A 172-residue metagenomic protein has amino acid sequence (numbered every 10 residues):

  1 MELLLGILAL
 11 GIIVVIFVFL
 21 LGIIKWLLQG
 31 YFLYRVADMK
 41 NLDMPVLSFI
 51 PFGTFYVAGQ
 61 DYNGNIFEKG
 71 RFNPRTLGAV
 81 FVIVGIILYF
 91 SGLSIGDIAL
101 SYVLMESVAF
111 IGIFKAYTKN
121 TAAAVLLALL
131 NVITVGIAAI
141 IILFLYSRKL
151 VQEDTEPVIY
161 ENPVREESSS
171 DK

Functional and structural regions predicted by a protein language model:
M1-E2, N162-K172: N-terminal leader/transit sequences and adjacent low-complexity N-terminal tails of integral membrane proteins
M1-I12: Short, strongly hydrophobic alpha-helical membrane anchors
L10-I16, N162, E167: Compositionally biased, intrinsically disordered low-complexity segments
L21-V84, L104-V132, I137-E167: Membrane-interface extramembranous regions at the lipid-water interface
F55, D97-A99: Membrane-proximal topogenic or attachment-prone low-complexity segments at protein termini
F90-D97: Membrane-interface helix caps and helix-loop-helix hairpins in membrane proteins
